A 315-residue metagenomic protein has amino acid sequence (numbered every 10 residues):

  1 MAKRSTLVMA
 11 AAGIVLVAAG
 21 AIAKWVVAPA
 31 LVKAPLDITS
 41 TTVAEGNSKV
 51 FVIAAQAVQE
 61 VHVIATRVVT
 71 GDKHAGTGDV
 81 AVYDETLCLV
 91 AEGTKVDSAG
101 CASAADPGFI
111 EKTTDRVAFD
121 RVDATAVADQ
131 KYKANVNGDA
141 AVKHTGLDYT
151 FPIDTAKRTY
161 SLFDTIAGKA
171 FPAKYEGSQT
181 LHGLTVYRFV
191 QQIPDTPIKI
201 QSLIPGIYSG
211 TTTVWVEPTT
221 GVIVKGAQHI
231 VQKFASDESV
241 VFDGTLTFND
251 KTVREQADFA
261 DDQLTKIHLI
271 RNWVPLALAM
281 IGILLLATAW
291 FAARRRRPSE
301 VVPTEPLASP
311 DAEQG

Functional and structural regions predicted by a protein language model:
M1-I38: Hydrophobic secretory-pathway targeting helix
A2-T6, A10, T265-G315: Juxtamembrane interface at the cytosolic side of transmembrane helices
K24-A99, A257: Extracytoplasmic low-complexity, Pro/Thr/Ser/Ala/Gly-rich segments that lie immediately after a secretion/anchoring
A28-D37, V253-A277: Membrane interfacial helix motifs at helix-loop boundaries and amphipathic/re-entrant anchors
R67-T145: Long, solvent-exposed, non-transmembrane segments immediately flanking or lying between transmembrane helices
A99-A126, S202-G226, F248: A short, surface-exposed beta-strand/turn
V136-A227, Q232-K233: Membrane-proximal low-complexity regions enriched in glycine and acidic/polar residues
V216-D261: Extended, hydrophilic extramembrane loops/domains of integral membrane proteins
